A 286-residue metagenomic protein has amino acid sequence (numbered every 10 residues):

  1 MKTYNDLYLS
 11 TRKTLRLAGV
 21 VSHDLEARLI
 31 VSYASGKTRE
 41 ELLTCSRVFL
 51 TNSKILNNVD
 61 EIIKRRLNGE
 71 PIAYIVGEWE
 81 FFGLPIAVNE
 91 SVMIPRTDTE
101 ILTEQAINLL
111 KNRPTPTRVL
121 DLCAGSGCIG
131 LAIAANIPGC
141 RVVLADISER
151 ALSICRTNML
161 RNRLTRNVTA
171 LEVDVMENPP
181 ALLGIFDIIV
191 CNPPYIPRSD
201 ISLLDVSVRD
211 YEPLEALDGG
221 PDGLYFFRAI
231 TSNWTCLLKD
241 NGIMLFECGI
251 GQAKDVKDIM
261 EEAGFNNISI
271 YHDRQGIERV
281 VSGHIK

Functional and structural regions predicted by a protein language model:
M1-R47: Non-catalytic accessory regions of SAM-dependent methyltransferases
L15, L110, M159, W234 (+1 more regions): Conserved hydrophobic residues forming the short capping helix/wall of the S-adenosyl-L-methionine
S32-L109: Conserved AdoMet
A73, I196-S199, G251: Active-site beta-alpha loop architecture of Rossmann-like, nucleotide-cofactor-dependent enzymes
E100-L203, A229: Conserved SAM/SAH cofactor-binding pocket of Class I
L164, E212, L238-D240: Helix-to-beta-strand junctions that scaffold the AdoMet/dcAdoMet cofactor pocket in Class I SAM-dependent enzymes
Y195-Y225: Mobile active-site "lid"/loop adjacent to the S-adenosyl-L-methionine
P221-H284: Conserved Class I SAM-dependent methyltransferase catalytic core
